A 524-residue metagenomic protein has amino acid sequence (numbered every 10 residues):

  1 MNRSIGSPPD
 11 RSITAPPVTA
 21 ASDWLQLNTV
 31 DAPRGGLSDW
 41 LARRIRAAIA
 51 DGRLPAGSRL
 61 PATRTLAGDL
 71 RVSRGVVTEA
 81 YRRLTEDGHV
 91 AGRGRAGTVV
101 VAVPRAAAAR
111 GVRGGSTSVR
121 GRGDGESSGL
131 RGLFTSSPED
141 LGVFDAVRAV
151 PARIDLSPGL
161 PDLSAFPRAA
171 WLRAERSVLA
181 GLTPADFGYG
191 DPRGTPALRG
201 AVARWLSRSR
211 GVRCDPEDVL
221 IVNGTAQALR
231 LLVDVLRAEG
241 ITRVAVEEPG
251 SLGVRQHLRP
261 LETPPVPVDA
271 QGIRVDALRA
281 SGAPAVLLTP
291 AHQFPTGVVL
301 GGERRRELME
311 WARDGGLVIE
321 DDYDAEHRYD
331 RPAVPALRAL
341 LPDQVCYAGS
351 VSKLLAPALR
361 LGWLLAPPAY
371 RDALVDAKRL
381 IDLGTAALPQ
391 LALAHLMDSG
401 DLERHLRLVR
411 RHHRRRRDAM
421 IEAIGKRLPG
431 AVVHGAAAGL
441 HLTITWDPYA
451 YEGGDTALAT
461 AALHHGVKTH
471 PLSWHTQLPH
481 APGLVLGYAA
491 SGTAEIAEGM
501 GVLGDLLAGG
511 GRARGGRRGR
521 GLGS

Functional and structural regions predicted by a protein language model:
M1-R176, R379-T385, M397, R407-L408 (+8 more regions): N-terminal basic, amphipathic alpha-helical segments
V90, E262-P264, L317, K468: Residue-level detector of anion-binding/catalytic polar loops
P161, P290-F294, K353, S491: Short glycine-rich anion-binding loops that position phosphate/pyrophosphate groups of nucleotides and phosphorylated
E175-G315, E326-R328, P332-L340, Q344-C346 (+1 more regions): Conserved core of the PLP fold type I
C346-K426, V432-A436: PLP-dependent aminotransferase class I/II
G430-V433, K468-W474: A short linear hydrophobic-aromatic micro-motif
